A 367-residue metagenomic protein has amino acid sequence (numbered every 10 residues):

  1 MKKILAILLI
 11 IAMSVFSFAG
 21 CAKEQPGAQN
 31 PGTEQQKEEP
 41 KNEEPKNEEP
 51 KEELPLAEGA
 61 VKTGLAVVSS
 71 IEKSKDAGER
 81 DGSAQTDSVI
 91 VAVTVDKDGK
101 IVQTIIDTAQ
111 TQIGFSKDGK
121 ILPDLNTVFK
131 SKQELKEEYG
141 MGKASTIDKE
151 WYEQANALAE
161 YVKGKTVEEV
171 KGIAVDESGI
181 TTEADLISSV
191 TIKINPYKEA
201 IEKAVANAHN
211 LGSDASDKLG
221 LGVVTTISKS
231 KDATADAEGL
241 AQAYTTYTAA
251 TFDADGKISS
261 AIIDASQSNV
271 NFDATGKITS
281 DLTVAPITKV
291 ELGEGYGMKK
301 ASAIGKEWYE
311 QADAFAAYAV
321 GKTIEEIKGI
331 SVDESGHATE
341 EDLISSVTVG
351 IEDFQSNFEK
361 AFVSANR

Functional and structural regions predicted by a protein language model:
M1-Q25: Sec-dependent N-terminal signal peptides of Gram-positive bacterial secreted proteins and lipoproteins
K2, N30, K37, K41-N42 (+4 more regions): Asparagine/serine/threonine-enriched low-complexity, disordered tracts, especially those forming N-linked glycosylation
L5-A6, P26, P40, E44 (+3 more regions): Sequence-pattern detector for short linear motifs and compositional/periodic biases rather than a specific fold
F18-E38: Bacterial lipoprotein signal-peptidase II cleavage site
Q25-G32, K51-L56, I187: Contiguous N-terminal and early-domain "leader" segments and peripheral loops that mark the onset or edge of a domain
E53-R367: Active-site- and interface-proximal helix/loop "cap" or "latch" segments in soluble metabolic and energy-transducing
